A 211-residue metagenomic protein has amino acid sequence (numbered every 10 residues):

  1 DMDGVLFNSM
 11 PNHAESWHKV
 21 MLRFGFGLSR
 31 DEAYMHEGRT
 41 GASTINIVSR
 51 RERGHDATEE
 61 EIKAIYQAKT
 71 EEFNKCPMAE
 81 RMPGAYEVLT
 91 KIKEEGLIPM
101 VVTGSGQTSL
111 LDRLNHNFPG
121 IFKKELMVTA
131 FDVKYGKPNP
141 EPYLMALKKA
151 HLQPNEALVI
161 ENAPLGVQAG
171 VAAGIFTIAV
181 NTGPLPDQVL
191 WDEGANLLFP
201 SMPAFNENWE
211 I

Functional and structural regions predicted by a protein language model:
M2-E32: Active-site neighborhood of HAD-like aspartate-dependent phosphohydrolases
V5, T103-S105: Conserved phosphate-coupling serine/threonine residues in phosphotransfer and NTP-handling enzymes
A14, H18, G41-N46, Q107 (+1 more regions): An amphipathic alpha-helix signature
L22, K93, V171: Anion (oxyanion) recognition and catalysis
R23-F26, R53-E60, F118-K123, H151: Short helix-capping segments at alpha-helix termini
G38-E72, P83, K91: A metal-dependent, Asp-based hydrolase signature
N74-V101, T108: Short, acidic loop-to-helix structural element flanking the phosphoryl-transfer center in phosphate-processing enzymes
Y86, T90, G106-I211: Asp-based, Mg2+/Mn2+-dependent phosphohydrolase catalytic module
